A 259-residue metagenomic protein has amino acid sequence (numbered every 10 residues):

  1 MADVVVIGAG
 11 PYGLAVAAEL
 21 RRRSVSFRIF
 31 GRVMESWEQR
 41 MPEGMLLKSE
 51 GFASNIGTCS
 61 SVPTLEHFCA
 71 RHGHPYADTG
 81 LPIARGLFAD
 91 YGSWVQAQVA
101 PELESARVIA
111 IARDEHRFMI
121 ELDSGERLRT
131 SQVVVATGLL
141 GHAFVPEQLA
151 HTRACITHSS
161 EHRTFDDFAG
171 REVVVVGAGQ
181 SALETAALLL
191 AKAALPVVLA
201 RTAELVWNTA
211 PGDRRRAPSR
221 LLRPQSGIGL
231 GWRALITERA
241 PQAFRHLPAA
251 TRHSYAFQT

Functional and structural regions predicted by a protein language model:
M1-M34, A77-T259: Flavin (primarily FAD) cofactor-binding/catalytic cores of flavoenzymes
E35, R40-I56, C69-V95: Dinucleotide-binding Rossmann-like beta1-alpha1 core, especially the glycine-rich loop that anchors the ADP
M41-A70, R214-R239: N-terminal glycine-rich dinucleotide-binding loop that anchors FAD/FMN and/or NAD(P) in oxidoreductases
